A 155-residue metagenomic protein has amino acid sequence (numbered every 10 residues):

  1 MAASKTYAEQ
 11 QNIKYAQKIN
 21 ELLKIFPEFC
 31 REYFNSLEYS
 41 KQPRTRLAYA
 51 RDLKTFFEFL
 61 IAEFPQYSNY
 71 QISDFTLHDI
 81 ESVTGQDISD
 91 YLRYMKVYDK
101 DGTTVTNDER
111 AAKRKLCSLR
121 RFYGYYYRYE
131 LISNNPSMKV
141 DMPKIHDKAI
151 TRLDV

Functional and structural regions predicted by a protein language model:
M1-K41, L47: N-terminal DNA-binding module of tyrosine recombinases/phage integrases
F29-R44, K54-A149: N-terminal core-binding DNA-recognition domain of tyrosine recombinases/integrases
D154: Short, conserved phosphate/pyrophosphate- and ester-handling motifs at nucleotide-, phospho-/glycolipid
